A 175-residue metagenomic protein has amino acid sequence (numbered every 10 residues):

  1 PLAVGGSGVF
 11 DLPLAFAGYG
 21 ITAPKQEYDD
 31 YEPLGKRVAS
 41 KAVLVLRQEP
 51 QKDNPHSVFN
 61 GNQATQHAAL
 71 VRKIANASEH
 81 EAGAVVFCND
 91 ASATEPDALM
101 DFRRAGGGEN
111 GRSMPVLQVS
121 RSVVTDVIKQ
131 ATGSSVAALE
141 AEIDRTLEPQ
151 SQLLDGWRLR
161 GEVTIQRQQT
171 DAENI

Functional and structural regions predicted by a protein language model:
P1-H56, L154, T164, Q169-N174: Noncatalytic luminal/extracellular "stalk/propeptide" segments of secretory-pathway proteins
V4-G5, Y31-V38, R72-G83, M100-G108: Mature extracellular/periplasmic domains of secretome proteins
A17-G20, L46-E49, F87-A91, V119-S122: Active-site-proximal beta-strand/loop segments in catalytic clefts of secreted hydrolases
K52, A93-T94: Active-site environment of divalent metal-dependent phosphoester hydrolases
H56-Q63: Proteins synthesized as precursors that undergo proteolytic processing into mature forms
Q66: Acidic, glycine/polar-enriched metal-coordinating patches/loops that mediate binding to polyanionic ligands
L70, I175: Alpha-helical metal-binding/catalytic segments enriched in His/Glu/Asp
E79-N89, P96, R104-E173: Long, well-ordered, tryptophan-enriched scaffold segments
